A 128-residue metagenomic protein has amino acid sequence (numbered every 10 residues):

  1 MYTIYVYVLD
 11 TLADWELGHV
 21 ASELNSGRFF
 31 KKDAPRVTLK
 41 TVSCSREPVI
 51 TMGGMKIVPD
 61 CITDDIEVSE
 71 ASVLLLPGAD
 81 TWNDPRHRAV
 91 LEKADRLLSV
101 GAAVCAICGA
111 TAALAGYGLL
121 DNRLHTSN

Functional and structural regions predicted by a protein language model:
M1-V100, A113-N122: Extended, subdomain-level signal for the structured scaffold at the beginning of enzyme domains
K40-S43, V104-C108, L124-S127: Short, hydrophobic beta-strand segments that form beta-sheet elements in well-ordered domains
